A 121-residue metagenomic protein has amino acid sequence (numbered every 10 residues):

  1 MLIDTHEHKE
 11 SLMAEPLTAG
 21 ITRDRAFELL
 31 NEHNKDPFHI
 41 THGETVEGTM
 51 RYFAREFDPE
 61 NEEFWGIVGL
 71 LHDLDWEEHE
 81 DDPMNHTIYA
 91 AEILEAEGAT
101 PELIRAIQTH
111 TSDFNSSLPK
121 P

Functional and structural regions predicted by a protein language model:
L2-K35: Extreme N-terminal tail/first-helix region
H6-E10, E44, D75, M84-T87: Intrinsic disorder/low-complexity detector
I21, T41-T45, N85, E102: Conserved active-site and cofactor/substrate-binding residues in soluble primary-metabolism enzymes
R23-H42, L71-H79, S116: Active-site flanking loop/helix segments enriched in acidic
F27, N31, E47, R51 (+2 more regions): Predominant activation on well-ordered alpha-helical scaffold segments within soluble catalytic domains
K35-F64, A91-I93: Alpha-helical phosphate/pyrophosphate-handling elements in metalloenzyme active cores
E60-P121: Divalent metal-dependent catalytic cores for phosphoryl transfer on phosphate-bearing substrates
